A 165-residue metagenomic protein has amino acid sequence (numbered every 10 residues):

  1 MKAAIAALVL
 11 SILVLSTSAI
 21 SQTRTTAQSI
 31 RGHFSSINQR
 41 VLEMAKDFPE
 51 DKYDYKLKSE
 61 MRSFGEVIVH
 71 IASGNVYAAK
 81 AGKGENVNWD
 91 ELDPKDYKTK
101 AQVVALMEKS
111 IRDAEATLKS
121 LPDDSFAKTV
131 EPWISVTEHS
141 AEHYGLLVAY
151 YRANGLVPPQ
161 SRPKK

Functional and structural regions predicted by a protein language model:
M1-K2: N-terminal secretory signal peptides that target proteins for export/translocation
A6-S16: Bacterial N-terminal signal peptides
T17-S21: Sec/Tat signal peptide C-region and signal peptidase I cleavage site
Q22-T26, G84-D96: Acidic/histidine-rich, surface-exposed loop or edge segments in extracytoplasmic proteins
R31-S35, Q39-L42, K52-E91, A127-K165: Short, contiguous alpha-helical
R40, M44-A45, A79, D113 (+1 more regions): Well-ordered alpha-helical scaffold segments within catalytic/enzyme domains
K95-S140: Acidic/histidine-rich alpha-helical segments that form the ligand environment of transition-metal centers
